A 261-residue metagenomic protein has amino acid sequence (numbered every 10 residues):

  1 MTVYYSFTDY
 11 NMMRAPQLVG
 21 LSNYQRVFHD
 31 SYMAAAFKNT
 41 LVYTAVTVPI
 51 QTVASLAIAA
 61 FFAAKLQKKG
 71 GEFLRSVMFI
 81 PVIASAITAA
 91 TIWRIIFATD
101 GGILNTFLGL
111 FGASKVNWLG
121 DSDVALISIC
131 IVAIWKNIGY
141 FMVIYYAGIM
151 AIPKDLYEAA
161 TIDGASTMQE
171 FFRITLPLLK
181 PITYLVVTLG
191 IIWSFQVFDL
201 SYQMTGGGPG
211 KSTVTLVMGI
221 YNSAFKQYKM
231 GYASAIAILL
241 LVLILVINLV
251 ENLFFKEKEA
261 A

Functional and structural regions predicted by a protein language model:
M1-A261: A structural signal for multi-pass alpha-helical bundles of membrane permease subunits that mediate small-molecule
